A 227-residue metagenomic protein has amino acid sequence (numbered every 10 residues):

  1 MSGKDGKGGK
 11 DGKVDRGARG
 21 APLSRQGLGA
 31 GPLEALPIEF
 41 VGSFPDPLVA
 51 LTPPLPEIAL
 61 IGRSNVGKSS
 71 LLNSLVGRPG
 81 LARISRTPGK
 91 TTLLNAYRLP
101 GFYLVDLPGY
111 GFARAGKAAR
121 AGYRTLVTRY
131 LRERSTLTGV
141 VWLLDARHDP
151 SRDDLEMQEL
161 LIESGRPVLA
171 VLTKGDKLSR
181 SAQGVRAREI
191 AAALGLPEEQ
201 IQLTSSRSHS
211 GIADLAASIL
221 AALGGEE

Functional and structural regions predicted by a protein language model:
S2-G3, K7-R114, G224-G225: Conserved G1/Walker A P-loop phosphate-binding module
A35-P47, K177-E227: Canonical P-loop GTPase G-domain recognition
P45, K90, F102, G109-G111 (+3 more regions): Conserved nucleotide-binding/hydrolysis micro-motifs of P-loop NTPases
A50-T52, R86-N95, P108-T138, A146-L160: Switch II of P-loop NTPase G domains
P54, G80, L93, A119-Y123 (+6 more regions): Helical mechanochemical/support elements of P-loop NTPase systems and associated helical scaffolds
L71, V140-V141, L215: Hydrophobic packing within well-folded, soluble alpha/beta domains
Y97, T173, L215: Residue-level signal for inorganic ion chemistry
T128-E199: Conserved C-terminal guanine-recognition region of P-loop GTPase G domains, centered on the G4
